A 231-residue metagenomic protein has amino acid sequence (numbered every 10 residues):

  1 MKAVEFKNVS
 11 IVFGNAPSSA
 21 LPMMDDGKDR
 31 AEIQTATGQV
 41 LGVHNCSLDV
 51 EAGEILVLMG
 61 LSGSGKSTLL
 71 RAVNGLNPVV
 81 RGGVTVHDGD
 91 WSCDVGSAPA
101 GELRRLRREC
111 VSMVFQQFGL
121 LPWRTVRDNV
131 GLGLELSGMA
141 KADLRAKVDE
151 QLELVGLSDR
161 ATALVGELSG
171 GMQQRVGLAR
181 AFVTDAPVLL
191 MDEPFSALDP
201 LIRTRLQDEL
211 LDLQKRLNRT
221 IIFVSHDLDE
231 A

Functional and structural regions predicted by a protein language model:
P22-E32, H87-D94, G131, E135-G138 (+2 more regions): Conserved ABC ATPase "signature" region
I33-V40, S92-S112, L136, R145: ABC ATPase NBD coupling module
N74: Helix-to-loop junction immediately C-terminal to a conserved catalytic motif
R108, A163-G166, R180, T184: Conserved signature/switch motifs of ABC ATPase nucleotide-binding domains
R124-G131: Short coil-to-helix segment of the ABC ATPase nucleotide-binding domain corresponding to the Q-loop/switch region
L164-L168, M172-Q174: Conserved ABC ATPase signature
N218-V224: Conserved H-loop
